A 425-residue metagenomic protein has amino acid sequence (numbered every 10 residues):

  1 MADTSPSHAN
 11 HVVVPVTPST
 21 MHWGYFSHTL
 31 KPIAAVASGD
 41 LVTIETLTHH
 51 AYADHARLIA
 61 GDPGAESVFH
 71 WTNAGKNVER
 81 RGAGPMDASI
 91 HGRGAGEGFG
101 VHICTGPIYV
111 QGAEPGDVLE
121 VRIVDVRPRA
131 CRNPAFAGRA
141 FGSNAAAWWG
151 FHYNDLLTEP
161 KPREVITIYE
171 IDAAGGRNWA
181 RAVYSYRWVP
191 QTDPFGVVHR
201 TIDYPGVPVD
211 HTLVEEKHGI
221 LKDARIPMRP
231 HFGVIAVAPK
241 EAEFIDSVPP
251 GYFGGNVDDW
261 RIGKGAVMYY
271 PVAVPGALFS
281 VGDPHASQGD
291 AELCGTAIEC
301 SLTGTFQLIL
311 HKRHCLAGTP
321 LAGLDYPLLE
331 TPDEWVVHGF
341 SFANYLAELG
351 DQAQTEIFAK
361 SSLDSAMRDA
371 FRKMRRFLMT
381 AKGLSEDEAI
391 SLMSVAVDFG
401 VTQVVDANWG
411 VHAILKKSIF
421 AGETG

Functional and structural regions predicted by a protein language model:
A2-P6, H11-G96: N-terminal, Lys/Arg-enriched amphipathic/low-complexity engagement segments that precede the first folded domain
T17-S27, E97-C104, I245-F253: Short, structured beta-strand/loop micro-motifs enriched in basic residues and often containing a Trp
K31, T105-Y109, V257: A structural connector/turn signal
V36, V110-A113, I262: Short, well-ordered loop/turn sites that connect or cap secondary structure elements
A74-C131: Long, hydrophobic/aromatic-enriched structural stretches that serve as scaffold segments
A113, E423-G425: Long, highly charged low-complexity segments enriched in Glu/Asp and Lys/Arg with interspersed Ser/Thr
V118-T331, R372, M379, E386-D387 (+3 more regions): Glycine-rich anion/phosphate-binding loop at the beta-strand->alpha-helix junction
A322-S385: A hydrophobic, small-residue-rich beta->alpha segment in the mid-to-C-terminal subdomain of diverse proteins
